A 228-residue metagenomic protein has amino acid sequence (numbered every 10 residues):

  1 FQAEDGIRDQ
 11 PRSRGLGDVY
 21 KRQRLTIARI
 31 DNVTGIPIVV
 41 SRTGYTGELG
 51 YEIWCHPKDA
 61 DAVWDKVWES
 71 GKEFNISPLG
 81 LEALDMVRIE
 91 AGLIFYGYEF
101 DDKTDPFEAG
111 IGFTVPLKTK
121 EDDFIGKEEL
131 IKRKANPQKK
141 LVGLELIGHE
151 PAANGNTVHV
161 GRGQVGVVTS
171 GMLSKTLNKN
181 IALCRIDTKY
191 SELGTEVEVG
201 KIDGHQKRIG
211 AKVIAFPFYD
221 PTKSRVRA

Functional and structural regions predicted by a protein language model:
F1-Y20: Single conserved hydrophobic/aromatic residue that forms the stacking wall/gate of nucleotide- or nucleobase-binding
R8, G80-E99: Short, conserved secondary-structure transition motifs
R8, R14, L49-H56, C184: Short cationic amphipathic helices and targeting signals
K21-P37: Non-catalytic beta-strand/loop surface segments
T34-G50: Residues forming anionic-ligand binding surfaces in small-molecule and nucleic-acid pockets of primarily soluble enzymes
R42-G44, I53-P57, R88-L93, V115 (+3 more regions): Short, structured patches in soluble enzyme cores that scaffold and shape functional sites
G50, C55-A83: Internal alpha/beta scaffold segment
E108-A228: Glycine-rich, small/acidic residue-mixed loop/short-helix segments
